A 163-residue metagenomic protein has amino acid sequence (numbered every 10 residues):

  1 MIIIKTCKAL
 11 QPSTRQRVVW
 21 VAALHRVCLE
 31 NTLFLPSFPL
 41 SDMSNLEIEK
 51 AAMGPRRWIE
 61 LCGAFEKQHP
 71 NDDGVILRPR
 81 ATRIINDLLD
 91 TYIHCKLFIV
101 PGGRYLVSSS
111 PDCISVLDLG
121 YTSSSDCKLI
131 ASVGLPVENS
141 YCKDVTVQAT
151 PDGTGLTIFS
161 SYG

Functional and structural regions predicted by a protein language model:
M1-N86: Skp1-binding F-box subdomain of Cullin-RING ligase substrate receptors
K67-I84, L97-V137: Beta-propeller domains
N86-H94: Short linear interaction motifs
I93-P101, N139-Y162: Structural signature of eukaryotic scaffold interfaces centered on beta-propeller domains
P111-D118, G155-G163: Structural motif
